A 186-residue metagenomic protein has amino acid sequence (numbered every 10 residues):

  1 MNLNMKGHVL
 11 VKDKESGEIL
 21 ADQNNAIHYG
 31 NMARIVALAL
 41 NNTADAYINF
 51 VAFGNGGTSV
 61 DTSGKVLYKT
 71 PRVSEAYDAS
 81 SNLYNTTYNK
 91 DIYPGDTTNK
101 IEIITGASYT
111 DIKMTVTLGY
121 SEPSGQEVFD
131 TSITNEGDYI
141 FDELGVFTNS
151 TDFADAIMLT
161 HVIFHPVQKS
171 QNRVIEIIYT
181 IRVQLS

Functional and structural regions predicted by a protein language model:
M1-F141, N149-S186: Small cysteine-rich, disulfide-bonded extracellular modules of the LU/uPAR three-finger superfamily and closely related
